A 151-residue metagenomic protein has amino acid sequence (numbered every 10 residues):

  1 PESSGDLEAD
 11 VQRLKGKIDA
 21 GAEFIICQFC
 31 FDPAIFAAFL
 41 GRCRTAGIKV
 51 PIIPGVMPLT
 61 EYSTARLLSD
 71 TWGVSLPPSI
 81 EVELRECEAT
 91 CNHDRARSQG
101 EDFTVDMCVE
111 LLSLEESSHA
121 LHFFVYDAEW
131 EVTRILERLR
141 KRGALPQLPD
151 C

Functional and structural regions predicted by a protein language model:
P1-S4, D10, T45-M107, D127 (+1 more regions): Active-site pocket-lining/capping segments in soluble small-molecule metabolic enzymes
S4-A9, F29-R44, A128-R138: Active-site-adjacent beta->alpha loops and helix N-cap segments on the catalytic face of soluble alpha/beta enzymes
K17, G21, P54, L121: Conserved, mostly hydrophobic/aromatic
A20, L114-E116: Structural motif
A22-I25, K49-P51: Short, structured loop/turn "capping" segments at alpha-beta junctions
E23-P33, A96-G100, A120-V125: Catalytic beta/alpha-barrel core
V50, S118-H119: A structural micro-motif
